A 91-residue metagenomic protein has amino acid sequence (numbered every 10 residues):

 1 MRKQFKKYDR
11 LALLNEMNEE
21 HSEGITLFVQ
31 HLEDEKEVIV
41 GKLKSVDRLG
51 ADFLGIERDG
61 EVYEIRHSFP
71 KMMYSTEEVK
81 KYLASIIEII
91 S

Functional and structural regions predicted by a protein language model:
M1-S91: Binding-site signature for planar aromatic cofactors or substrates
